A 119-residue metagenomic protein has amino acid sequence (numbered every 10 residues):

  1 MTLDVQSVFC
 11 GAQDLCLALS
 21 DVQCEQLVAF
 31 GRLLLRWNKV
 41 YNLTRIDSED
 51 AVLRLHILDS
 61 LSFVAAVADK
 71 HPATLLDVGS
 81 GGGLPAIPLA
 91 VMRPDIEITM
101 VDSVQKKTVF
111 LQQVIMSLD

Functional and structural regions predicted by a protein language model:
T2-H71, Q113-L118: Class I SAM-dependent transferase core
L61-D119: Conserved SAM/SAH cofactor-binding pocket of Class I
